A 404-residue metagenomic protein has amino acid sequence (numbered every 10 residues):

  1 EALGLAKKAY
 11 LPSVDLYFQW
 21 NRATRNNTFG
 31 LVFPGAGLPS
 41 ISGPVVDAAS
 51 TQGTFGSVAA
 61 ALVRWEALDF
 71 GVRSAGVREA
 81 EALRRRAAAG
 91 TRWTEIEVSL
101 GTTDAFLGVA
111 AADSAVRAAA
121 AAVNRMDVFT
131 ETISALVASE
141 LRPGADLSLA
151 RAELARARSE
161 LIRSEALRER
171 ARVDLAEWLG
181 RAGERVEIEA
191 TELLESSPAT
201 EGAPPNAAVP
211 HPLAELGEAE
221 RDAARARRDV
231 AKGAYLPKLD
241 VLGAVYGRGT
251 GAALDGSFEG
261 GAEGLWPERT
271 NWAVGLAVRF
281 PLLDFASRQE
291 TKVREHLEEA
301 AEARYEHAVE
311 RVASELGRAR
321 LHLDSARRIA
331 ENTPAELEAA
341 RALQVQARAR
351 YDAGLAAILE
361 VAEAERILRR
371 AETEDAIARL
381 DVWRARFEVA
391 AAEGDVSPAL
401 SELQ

Functional and structural regions predicted by a protein language model:
E1-G108, K238-L239, G243, A286-S287: Short flexible linkers and secondary-structure junctions
E1-W20, R25-T28, E66-A67, A75 (+12 more regions): Bacterial Sec-pathway N-terminal export signals of envelope proteins
K7-K8, G53-G56, A67-E95, L149 (+4 more regions): Sec/SRP-type N-terminal targeting helices
K7-Y10, V14, E95, T102 (+21 more regions): Coiled-coil heptad-register positions
Y17-L62, E192-S197, D229, L242-F280 (+1 more regions): Small/polar, glycine/serine/threonine/aspartate-rich low-complexity segments that form flexible
R22-T24, E365, E372-Q404: Acidic, low-complexity, intrinsically disordered peripheral segments
E95-P210, H322, A326, A349 (+2 more regions): Periplasmic alpha-helical coiled-coil/stalk elements that build and connect Gram-negative outer-membrane
